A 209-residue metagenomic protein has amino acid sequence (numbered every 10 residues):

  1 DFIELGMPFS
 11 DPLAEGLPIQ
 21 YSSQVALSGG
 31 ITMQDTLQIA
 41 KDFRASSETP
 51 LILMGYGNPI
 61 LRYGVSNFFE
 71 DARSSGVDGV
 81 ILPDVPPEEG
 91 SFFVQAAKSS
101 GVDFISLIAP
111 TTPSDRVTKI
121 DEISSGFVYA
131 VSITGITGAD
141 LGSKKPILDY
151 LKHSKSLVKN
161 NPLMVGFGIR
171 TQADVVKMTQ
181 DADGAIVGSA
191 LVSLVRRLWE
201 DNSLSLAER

Functional and structural regions predicted by a protein language model:
F2-I3, M7-F9, P18-V85: Active-site beta->alpha loop and helix N-cap motifs at the rims of alpha/beta catalytic domains
F2-P12, S75-I81, P86, A130-A139 (+1 more regions): Glycine-rich phosphate-binding active-site loops on the catalytic face of alpha/beta enzymes
I3-L5, L51-G55, V80-L82, F104-I108 (+3 more regions): Hydrophobic faces of well-ordered beta-strands that scaffold small-molecule active sites in alpha/beta enzyme cores
G16-I52, Q95-I105, A109, K145-L163 (+1 more regions): Alpha-helix-loop-beta-strand connector modules within alpha/beta enzyme cores
I19, G29, V117-H153, L194-E200: Glycine/Thr-rich beta-alpha phosphate-binding loop at enzyme active sites
S28-I31, G76-E89, D103-T112, T137-D140: Catalytic beta/alpha-barrel core
M54-R62, P86-P87, I108-T112, M164-Q172: Glycine-rich beta-to-alpha transition loops that act as phosphate-gripper elements at the mouths of alpha/beta enzyme
T112-E122, L157, V165, I169-A185: Catalytic cores of alpha/beta
